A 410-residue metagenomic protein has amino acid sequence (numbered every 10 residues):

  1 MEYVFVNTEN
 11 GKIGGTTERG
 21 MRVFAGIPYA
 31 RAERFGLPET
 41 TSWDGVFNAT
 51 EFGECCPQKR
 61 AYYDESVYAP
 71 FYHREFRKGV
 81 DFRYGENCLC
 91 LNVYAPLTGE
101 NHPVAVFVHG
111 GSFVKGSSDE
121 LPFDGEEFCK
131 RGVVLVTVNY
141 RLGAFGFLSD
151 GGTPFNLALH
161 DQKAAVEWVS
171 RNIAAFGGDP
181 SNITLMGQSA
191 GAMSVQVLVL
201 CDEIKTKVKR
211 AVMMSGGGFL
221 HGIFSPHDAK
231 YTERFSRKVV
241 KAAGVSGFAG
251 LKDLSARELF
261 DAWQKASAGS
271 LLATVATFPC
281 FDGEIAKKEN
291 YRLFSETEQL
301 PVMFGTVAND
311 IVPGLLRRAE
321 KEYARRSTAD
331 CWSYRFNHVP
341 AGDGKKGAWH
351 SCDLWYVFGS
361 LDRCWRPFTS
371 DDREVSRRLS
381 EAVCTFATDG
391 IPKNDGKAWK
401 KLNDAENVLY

Functional and structural regions predicted by a protein language model:
M1-T153, P180, L271, N309 (+3 more regions): Non-catalytic accessory segments of hydrolases
V67-P70, P301-V302, V307-D310, R318-Y410: Mobile gating loops/cap/lid regions near enzyme active sites that modulate substrate access
G79, R171, M214-R325: Substrate-access "cap/lid" subdomains that shape and gate the entrance to catalytic or ligand-binding pockets
G110, L157-D161, S189-A192: Active-site loop->helix "elbow" adjoining a glycine-rich segment at hydrolase catalytic centers
T153-A174, Y231-R234: Alpha/beta-hydrolase active-site loop
F176-S189: Alpha/beta-hydrolase fold nucleophile elbow
L185, V212-M214: A short, hydrophobic beta-strand element of the alpha/beta-hydrolase
A192-I204: Short glycine-enriched nucleophile-adjacent loop and the immediately C-terminal alpha-helix near the catalytic center
